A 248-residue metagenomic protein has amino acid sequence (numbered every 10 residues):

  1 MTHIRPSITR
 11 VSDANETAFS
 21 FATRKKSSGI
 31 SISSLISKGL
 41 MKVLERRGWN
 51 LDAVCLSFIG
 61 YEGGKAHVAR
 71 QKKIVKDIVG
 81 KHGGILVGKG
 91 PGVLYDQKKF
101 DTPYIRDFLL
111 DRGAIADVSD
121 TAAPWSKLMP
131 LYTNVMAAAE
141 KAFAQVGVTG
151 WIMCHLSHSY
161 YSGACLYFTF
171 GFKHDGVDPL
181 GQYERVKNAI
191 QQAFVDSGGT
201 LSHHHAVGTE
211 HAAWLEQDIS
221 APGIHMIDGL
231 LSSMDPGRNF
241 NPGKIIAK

Functional and structural regions predicted by a protein language model:
M1-K248: Noncatalytic alpha-helical scaffold of FAD-dependent oxidoreductases
